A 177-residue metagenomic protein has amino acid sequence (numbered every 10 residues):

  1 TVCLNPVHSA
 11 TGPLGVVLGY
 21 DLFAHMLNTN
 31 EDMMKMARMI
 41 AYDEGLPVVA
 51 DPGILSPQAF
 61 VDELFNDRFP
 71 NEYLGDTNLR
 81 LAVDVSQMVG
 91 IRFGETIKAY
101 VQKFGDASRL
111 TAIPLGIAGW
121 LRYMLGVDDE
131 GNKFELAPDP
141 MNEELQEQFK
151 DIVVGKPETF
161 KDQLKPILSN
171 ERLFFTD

Functional and structural regions predicted by a protein language model:
T1-D177: Non-transmembrane, aqueous-exposed alpha-helical and coiled segments at domain scale
